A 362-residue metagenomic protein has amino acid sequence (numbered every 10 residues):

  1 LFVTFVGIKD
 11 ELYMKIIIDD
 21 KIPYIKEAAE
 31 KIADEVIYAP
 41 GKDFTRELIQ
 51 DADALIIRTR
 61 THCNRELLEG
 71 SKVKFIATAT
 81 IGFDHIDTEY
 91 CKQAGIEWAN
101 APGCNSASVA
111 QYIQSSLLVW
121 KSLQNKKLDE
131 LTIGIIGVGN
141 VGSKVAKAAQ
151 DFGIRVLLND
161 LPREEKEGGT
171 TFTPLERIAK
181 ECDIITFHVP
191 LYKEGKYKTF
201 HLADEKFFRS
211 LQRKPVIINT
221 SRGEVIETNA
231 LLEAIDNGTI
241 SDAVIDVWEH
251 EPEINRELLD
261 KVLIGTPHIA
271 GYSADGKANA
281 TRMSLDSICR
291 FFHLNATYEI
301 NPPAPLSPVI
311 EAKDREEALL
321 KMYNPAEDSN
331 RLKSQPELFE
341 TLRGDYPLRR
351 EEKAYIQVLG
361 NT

Functional and structural regions predicted by a protein language model:
T4, E11-A52: N-terminal glycine-/charge-rich "phosphate-binding" loop or analogous flexible N-terminal tail
Y13, D129-T132, K214: Phosphate-coordination loops involved in phosphoryl transfer and adenosine-cofactor binding
D20, A110, D129-Q150: Glycine-rich adenosine-cofactor-binding loop
P23, D151-G168: NAD(P)-binding Rossmann-fold cofactor-contacting core
D53-N125: Phosphate/diphosphate ligand-binding glycine-rich loop within oxidoreductases
C63, E164-R256: Rossmann-like adenosine-cofactor binding region
A110-K126, Q150-I154, R282-F291: Oxidoreductase and adenylate-handling cofactor-binding alpha/beta cores
K214, S221-T362: Rossmann-like dinucleotide-binding domain for NAD(H)/NADP(H)
